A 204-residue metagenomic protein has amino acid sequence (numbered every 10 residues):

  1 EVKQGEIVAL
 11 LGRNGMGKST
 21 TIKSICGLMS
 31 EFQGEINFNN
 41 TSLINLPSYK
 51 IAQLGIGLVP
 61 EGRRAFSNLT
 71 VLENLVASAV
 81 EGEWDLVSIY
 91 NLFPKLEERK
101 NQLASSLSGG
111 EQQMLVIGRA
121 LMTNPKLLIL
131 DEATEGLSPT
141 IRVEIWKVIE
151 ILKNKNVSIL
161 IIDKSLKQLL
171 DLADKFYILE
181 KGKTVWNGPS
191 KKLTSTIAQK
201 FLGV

Functional and structural regions predicted by a protein language model:
L11-R13: The feature captures the beta-strand-to-loop junction immediately N-terminal to the Walker
C26: Helix-to-loop junction immediately C-terminal to a conserved catalytic motif
S30, S42-R63, L86, E98-N101 (+1 more regions): ABC ATPase NBD coupling module
G34-S42, L54, G82-W84, S88-N91 (+1 more regions): Conserved ABC transporter NBD signature motif
L103-L107, E111: Conserved ABC ATPase signature
A120-L121: ABC ATPase C-loop
L128-E132: Catalytic Walker B motif of ABC-type/P-loop ATPase nucleotide-binding domains
